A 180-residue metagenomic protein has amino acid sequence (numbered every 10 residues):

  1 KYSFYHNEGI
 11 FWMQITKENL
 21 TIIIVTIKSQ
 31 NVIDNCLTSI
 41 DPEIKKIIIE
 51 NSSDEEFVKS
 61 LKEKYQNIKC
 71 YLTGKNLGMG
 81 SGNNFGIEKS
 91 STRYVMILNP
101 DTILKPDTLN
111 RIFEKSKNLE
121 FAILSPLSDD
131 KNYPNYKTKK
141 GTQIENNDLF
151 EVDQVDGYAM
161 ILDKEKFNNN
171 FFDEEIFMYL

Functional and structural regions predicted by a protein language model:
I24-P42: Short, well-formed alpha-helical segments that are part of the catalytic scaffolds of diverse glycosyltransferases
D34, D54-E63: Acidic helix N-cap motif at the loop->helix transition within catalytic regions of sugar-transfer enzymes
S39, I48-V58: A conserved acidic beta->alpha catalytic loop
T73-S90: Glycine-rich, basic loop-to-helix element that forms the pyrophosphate-binding segment of sugar-nucleotide handling
V95: Short aromatic/hydrophobic "clamp" motif used to bind/position activated sugar donors
T102, P106-K137: Conserved donor NDP-sugar-binding/catalytic core segment of glycosyltransferases
I144-L162, F177-Y179: A recurrent flexible, glycine/aromatic-enriched loop bordering the glycosyltransferase active site that acts as
N169-L180: Donor nucleotide-sugar recognition loop
